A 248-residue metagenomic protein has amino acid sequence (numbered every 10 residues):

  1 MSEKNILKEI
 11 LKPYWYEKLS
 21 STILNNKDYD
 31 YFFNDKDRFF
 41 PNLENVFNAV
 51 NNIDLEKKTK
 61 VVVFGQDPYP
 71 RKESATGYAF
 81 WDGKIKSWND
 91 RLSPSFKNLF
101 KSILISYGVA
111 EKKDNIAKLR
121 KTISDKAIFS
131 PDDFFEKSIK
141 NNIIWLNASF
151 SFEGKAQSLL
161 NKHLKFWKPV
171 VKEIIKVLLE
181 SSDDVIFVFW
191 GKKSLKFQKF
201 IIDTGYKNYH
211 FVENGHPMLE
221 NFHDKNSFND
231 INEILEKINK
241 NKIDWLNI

Functional and structural regions predicted by a protein language model:
M1-L11: Low-complexity, highly charged intrinsically disordered N-terminal segments that act as targeting/localization
E9-S182, L195-K196, H210, H216-F222 (+1 more regions): A polyanion-binding, active-site-adjacent surface
S138, W167, W190, W245-I248: Tryptophan-centric aromatic hotspots in well-structured domains and transmembrane helices
S181-T204: Extended, basic/helix-rich recognition subdomains
Q198-I248: C-terminal accessory segment of soluble enzyme catalytic cores
